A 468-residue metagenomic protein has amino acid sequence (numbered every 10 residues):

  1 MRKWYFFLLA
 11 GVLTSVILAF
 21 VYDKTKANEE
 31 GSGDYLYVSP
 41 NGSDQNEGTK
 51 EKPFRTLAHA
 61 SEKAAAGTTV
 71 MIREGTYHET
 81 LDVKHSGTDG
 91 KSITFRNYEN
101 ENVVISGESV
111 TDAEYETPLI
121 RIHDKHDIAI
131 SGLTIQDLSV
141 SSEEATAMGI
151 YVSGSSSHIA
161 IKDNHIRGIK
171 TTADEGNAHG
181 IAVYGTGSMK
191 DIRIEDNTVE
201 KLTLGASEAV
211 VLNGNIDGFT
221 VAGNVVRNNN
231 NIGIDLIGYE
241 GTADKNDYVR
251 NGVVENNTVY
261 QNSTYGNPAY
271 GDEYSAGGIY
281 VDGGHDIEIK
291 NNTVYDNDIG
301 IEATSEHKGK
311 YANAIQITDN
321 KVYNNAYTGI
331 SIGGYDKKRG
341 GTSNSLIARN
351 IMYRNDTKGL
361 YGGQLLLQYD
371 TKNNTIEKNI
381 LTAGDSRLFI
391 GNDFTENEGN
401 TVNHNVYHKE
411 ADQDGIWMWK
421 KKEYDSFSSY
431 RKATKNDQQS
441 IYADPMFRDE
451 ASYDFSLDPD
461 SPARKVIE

Functional and structural regions predicted by a protein language model:
W4-Y22: Sec-dependent N-terminal signal peptides of Gram-positive bacterial secreted proteins and lipoproteins
A19-A58, E99-E101, M446-A451: Right-handed parallel beta-helix/beta-solenoid
N28, D44-Q45, T68, E114 (+5 more regions): Acidic, glycine- and Ser/Thr-rich low-complexity intrinsically disordered tracts in extracellular/secreted proteins
P40-H78, D82, Y430, S461-K465: Acidic Gly/Asp/Thr-rich repetitive segments characteristic of extracellular carbohydrate-active and adhesion proteins
D44-G48, V103-S106, T220, D454-S456: Short, solvent-exposed loop/turn elements at domain surfaces
A58, E62-A66, H78-T94, V104-S131 (+3 more regions): Extracellular beta-strand-rich solenoid/capping regions of secreted or surface-exposed proteins that bind or remodel
Y77-V83, G107-P118, S139-M148, K170-H179 (+13 more regions): Short glycine/acidic-rich loop motifs that flank beta-strands on beta-rich extracellular proteins
S92, R96-N102, H126-D137, S157-K170 (+11 more regions): Right-handed parallel beta-helix
